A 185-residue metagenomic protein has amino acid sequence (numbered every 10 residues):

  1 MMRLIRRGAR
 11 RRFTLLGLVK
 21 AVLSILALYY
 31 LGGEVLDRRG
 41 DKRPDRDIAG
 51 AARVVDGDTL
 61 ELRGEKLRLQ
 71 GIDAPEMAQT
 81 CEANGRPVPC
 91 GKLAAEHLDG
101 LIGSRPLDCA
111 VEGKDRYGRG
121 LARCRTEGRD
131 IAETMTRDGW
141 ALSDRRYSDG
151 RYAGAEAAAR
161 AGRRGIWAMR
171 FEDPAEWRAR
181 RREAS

Functional and structural regions predicted by a protein language model:
M1-S185: Small beta-barrel nucleic-acid-binding modules, primarily SNase/OB-fold domains and secondarily Tudor-like barrels
